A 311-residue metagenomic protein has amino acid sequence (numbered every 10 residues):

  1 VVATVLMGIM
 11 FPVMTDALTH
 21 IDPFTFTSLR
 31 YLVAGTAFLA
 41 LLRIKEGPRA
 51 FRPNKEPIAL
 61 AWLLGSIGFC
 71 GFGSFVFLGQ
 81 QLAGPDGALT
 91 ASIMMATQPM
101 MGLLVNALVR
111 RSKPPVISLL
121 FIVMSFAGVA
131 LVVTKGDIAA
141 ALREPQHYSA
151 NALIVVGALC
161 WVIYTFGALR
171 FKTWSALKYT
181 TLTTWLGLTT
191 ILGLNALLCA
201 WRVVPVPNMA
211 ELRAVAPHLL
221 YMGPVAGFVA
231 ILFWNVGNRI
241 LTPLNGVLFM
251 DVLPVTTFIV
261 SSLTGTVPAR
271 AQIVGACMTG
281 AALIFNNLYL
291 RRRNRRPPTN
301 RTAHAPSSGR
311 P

Functional and structural regions predicted by a protein language model:
V1-S28, A140-R170, L192-G193, V260 (+1 more regions): Glycine-/small-residue-enriched transmembrane alpha-helix faces in small-molecule transporters and effluxers
L6-V13, R43-T90, L131, M222-L241: Specific transmembrane alpha-helical segments of multi-pass solute transporters/efflux pumps, especially DMT/EamA
H20-G71, P99-N106, L159-Y164, L182-R202 (+1 more regions): Transmembrane alpha-helices of multi-pass small-molecule transport proteins
H20-S28, P53-I58, T134-C160, A200-L220 (+1 more regions): Juxtamembrane helix-entry segments on the extracytoplasmic side of multipass membrane proteins
T27-L29, G73, G87-T97, G167-T189 (+1 more regions): Helix-helix packing/entry segments at the starts of transmembrane helices
Y31, V215, M250-P311: C-terminal-most transmembrane helix of multi-pass membrane proteins
A37-K45, Q98-V123, V255-V274: C-terminal transmembrane-helix exit sites in multi-pass transporters
F38, P114-G136, D251, A271-L290: Hydrophobic transmembrane alpha-helices of multi-pass small-molecule transport proteins
